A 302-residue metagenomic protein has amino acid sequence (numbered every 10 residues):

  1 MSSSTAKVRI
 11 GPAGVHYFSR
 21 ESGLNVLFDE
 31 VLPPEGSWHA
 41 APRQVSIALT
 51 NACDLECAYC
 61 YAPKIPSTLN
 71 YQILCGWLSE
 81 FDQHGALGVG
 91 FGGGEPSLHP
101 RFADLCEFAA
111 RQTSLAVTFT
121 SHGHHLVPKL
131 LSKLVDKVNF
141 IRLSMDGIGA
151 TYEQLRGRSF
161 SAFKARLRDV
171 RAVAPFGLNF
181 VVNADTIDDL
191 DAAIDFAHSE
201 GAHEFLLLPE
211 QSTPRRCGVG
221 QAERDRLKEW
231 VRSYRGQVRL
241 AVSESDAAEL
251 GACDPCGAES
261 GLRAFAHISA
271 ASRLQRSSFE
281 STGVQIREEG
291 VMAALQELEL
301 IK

Functional and structural regions predicted by a protein language model:
M1-K64, D82, C253, G257-F279 (+1 more regions): N-terminal pre-core extensions flanking Radical SAM catalytic domains
K7-V8, S67, R142, D195: Alpha-helical interaction segments
R9-I10, S19, G23-S121, H125-S132 (+1 more regions): Conserved alpha-helical substructure of the radical SAM core
Y17, L87-G88, V117, I141 (+2 more regions): N-terminal hydrophobic or amphipathic segments with adjacent small-residue motifs that include Sec signal peptides
C60, T68, A116, F163 (+3 more regions): Secondary-structure transition/capping residues
H122, G201-A202, T213-P214, L298-I301: Short, intrinsically disordered/low-complexity patches at protein termini and at juxtamembrane boundaries
K137-F140, S144, A150-Q275, F279-M292: Radical SAM enzyme [4Fe-4S]-AdoMet core and its adjacent flexible, acidic and glycine-rich loops/tails across
